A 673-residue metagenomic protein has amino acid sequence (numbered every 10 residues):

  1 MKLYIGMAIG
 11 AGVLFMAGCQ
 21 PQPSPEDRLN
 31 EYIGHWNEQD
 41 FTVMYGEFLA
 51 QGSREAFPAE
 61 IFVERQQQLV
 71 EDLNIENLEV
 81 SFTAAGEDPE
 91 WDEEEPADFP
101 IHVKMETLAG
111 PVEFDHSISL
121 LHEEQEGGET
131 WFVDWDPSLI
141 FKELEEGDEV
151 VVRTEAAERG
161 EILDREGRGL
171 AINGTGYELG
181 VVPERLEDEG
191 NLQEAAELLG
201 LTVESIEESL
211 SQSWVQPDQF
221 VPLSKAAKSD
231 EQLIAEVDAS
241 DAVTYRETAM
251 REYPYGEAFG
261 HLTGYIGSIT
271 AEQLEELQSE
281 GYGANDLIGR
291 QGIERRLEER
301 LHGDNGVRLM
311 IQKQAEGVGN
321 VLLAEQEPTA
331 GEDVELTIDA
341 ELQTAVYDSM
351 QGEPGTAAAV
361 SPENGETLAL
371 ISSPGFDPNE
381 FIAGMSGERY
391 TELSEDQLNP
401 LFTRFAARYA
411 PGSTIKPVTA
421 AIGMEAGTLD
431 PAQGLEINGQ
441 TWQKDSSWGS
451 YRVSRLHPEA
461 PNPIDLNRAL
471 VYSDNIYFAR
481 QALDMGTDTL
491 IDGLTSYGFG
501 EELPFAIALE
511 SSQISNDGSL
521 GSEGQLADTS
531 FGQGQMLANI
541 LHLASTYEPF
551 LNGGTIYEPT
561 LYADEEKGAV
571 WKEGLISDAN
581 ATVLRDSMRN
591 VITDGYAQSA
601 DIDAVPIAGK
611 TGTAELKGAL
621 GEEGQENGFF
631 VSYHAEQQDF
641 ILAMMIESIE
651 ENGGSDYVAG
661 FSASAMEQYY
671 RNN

Functional and structural regions predicted by a protein language model:
M1-I5: Positively charged n-region of N-terminal signal peptides that target proteins for export
M16-G18: C-terminal motif of bacterial Sec signal peptides marking the signal peptidase cleavage site
Q20-Q22: Bacterial signal peptide processing site
D27, T42-D92, P96: Short solvent-exposed beta->alpha transition segments
N30-I33, L49-G52, K104-T107, E149-R153 (+13 more regions): Second-shell loop/turn segments in exported
W36-M44, S473: Short helix-adjacent coil turns
E71-T356, F376-P400, E636: Extracytoplasmic/periplasmic proteins that interact with beta-lactams or build/remodel peptidoglycan
Q312-L323, E363-S413, V418-I646, G654 (+1 more regions): Beta-lactam-recognizing serine transpeptidase/beta-lactamase-like catalytic domain environment
